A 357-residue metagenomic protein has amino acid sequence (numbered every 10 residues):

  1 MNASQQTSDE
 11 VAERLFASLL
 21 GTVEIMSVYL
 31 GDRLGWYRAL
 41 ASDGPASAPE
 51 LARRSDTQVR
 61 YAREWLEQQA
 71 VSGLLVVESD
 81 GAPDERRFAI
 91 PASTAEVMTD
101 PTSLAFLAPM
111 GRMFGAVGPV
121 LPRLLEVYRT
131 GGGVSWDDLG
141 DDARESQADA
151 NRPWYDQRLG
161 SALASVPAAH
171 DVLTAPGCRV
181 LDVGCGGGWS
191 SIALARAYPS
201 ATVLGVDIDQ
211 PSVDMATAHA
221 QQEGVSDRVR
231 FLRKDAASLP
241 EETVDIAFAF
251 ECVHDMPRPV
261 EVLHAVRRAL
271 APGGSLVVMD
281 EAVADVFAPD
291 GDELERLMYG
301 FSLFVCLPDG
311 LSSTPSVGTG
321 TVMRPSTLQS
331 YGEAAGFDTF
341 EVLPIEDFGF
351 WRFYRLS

Functional and structural regions predicted by a protein language model:
M1-M26: N-terminal leader segment of winged-helix/HTH proteins
A17-T22, V28-R33, A39, E67-C178: Conserved Class I S-adenosyl-L-methionine-dependent methyltransferase catalytic core
P45-R53: Short acidic, hydrophobic short linear motifs in intrinsically disordered regions
T57-Q68: Short amphipathic alpha-helical interaction segments
G118-E261: Conserved adenosyl
V260-P272: A short glycine-rich, Lys/Arg-flanked "PGG" loop and its adjoining helix->strand segment in the class I
M279-A334: C-terminal alpha-helical "lid/dimerization" subdomain adjacent to the S-adenosyl-L-methionine
A335-S357: Core SAM-dependent methyltransferase catalytic element
